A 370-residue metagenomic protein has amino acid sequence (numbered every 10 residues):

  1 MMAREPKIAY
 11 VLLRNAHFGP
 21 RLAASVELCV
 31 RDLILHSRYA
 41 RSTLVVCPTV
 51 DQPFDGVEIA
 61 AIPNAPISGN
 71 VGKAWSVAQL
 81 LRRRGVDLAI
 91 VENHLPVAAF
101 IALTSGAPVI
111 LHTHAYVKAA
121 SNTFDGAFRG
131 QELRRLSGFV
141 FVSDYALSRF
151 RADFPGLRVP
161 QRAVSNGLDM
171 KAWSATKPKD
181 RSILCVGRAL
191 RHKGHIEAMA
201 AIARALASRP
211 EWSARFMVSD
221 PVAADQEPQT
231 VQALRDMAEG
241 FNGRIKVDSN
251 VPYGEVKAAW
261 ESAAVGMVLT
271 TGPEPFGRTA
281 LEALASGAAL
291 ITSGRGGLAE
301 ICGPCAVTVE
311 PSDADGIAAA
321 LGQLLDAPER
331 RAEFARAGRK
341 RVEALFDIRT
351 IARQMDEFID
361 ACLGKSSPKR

Functional and structural regions predicted by a protein language model:
A9-V11, V140, T176-K193, M199-R204 (+1 more regions): Conserved donor-binding/catalytic core segment of Leloir-type glycosyltransferases
R14-P20, L28-G69, V97, V222: N-terminal strand-loop element at the rim of the active site of nucleotide-sugar-dependent glycosyltransferases
V91-P96, T113: Short His-centered aromatic/hydrophobic patch
S121-T123, R151, S165-R181, A258: Acidic anion/phosphate-binding donor-loop and adjacent secondary structure in glycosyltransferase catalytic cores
N122, G130, R134-P160, L168-M170: A short, active-site helix/loop in glycosyltransferases that binds the activated sugar's phosphate group
P228-V251: Nucleotide-activated donor-binding/catalytic signature segment of Leloir-type glycosyltransferases, i.e., the conserved
E261-P275, A288: Acidic donor-binding loop of glycosyltransferase active sites
P304-D315, Q323-E329: Conserved acidic donor-binding segment of nucleotide-sugar-dependent glycosyltransferases
